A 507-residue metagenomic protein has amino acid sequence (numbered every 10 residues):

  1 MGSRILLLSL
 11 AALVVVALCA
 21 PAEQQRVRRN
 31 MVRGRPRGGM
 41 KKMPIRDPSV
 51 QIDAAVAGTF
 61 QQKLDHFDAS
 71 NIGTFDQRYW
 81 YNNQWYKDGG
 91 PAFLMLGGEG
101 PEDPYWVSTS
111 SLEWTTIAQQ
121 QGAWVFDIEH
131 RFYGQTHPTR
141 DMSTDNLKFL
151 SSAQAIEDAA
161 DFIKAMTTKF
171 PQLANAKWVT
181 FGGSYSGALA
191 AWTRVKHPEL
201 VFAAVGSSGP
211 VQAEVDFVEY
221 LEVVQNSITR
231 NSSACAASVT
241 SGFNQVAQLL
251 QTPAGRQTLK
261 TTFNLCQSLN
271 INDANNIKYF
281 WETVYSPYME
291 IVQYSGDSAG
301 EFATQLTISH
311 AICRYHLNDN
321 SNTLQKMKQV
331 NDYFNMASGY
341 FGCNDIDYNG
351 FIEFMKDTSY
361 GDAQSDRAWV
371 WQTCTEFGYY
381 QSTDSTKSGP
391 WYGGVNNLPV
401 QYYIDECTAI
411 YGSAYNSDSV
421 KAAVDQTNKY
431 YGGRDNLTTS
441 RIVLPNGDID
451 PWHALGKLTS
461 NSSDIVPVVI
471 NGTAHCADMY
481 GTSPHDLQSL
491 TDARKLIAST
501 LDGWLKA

Functional and structural regions predicted by a protein language model:
G2-D127, M142, F149, I449 (+1 more regions): Catalytic-loop region of hydrolases
E99, E129-Y133, P138, P210 (+1 more regions): Short beta-to-alpha linker loops that shape the active-site pocket of alpha/beta-hydrolase fold enzymes
F132-D145, D478-M479: Glycine-rich "HGGG/HGxG" loop immediately N-terminal to the catalytic nucleophile of the alpha/beta-hydrolase
N146-K169: Alpha/beta-hydrolase active-site loop
Q172-S184: Alpha/beta-hydrolase fold nucleophile elbow
G182-S186, A190, R194, D450: Gly/Ala-rich beta-loop-alpha elbow adjacent to hydrolase catalytic centers
E199-N318: A catalytic-pocket lid/entrance helix-loop region that shapes and gates access to the active site across common
I277-A507: C-terminal subdomain of alpha/beta-hydrolase-fold enzymes, centered on the catalytic histidine and its supporting
